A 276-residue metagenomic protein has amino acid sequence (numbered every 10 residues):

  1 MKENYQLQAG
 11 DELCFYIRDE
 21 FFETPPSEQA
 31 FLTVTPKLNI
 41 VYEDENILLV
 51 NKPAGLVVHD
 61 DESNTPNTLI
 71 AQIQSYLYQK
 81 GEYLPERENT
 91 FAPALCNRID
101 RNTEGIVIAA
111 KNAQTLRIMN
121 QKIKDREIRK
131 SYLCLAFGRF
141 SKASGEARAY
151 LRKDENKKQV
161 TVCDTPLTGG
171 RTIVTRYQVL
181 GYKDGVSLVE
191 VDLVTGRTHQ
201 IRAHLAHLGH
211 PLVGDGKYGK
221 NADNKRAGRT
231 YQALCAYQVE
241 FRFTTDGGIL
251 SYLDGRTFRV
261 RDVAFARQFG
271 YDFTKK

Functional and structural regions predicted by a protein language model:
M1-E155, F265-F269: RNA pseudouridine synthases
K2-Q6, E190, Y231: Short, surface-exposed secondary-structure edge patches
D19, P36-L38, L167-V174, D184 (+2 more regions): Pseudouridine synthases involved in rRNA/tRNA modification
Y78, S141-K142, N156, G181-G185 (+2 more regions): Short, conserved beta-turn/loop elements at beta-strand boundaries and strand-helix junctions
R98-R101, G169, G181-K183: A short beta-turn/loop motif at secondary-structure boundaries
R129-L133, E146, T172-V174, V186-L188 (+1 more regions): Intrinsic-disorder/low-complexity, polar/charged segments enriched in Ser/Thr/Lys/Arg/Asp/Glu/Gln
F137, V191-V194: A structural micro-motif recognizing beta-strand termini and the immediately following turn/loop segments
Y177: Long C-terminal interaction/binding lobes of large macromolecular proteins
